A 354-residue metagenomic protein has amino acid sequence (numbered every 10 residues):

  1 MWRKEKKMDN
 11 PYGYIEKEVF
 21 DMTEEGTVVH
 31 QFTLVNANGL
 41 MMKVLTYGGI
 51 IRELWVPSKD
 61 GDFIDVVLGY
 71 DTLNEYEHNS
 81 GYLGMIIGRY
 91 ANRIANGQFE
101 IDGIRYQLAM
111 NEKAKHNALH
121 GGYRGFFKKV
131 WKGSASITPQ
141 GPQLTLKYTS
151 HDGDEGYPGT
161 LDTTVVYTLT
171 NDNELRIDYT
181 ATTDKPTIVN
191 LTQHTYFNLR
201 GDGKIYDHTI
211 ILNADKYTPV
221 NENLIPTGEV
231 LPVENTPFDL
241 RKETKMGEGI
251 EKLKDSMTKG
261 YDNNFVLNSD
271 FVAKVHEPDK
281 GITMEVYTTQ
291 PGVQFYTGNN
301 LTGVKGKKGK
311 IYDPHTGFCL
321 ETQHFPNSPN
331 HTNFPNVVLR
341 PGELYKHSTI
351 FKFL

Functional and structural regions predicted by a protein language model:
W2-L354: An exposed, glycine/acidic-rich loop-and-rim segment of catalytic or binding clefts
